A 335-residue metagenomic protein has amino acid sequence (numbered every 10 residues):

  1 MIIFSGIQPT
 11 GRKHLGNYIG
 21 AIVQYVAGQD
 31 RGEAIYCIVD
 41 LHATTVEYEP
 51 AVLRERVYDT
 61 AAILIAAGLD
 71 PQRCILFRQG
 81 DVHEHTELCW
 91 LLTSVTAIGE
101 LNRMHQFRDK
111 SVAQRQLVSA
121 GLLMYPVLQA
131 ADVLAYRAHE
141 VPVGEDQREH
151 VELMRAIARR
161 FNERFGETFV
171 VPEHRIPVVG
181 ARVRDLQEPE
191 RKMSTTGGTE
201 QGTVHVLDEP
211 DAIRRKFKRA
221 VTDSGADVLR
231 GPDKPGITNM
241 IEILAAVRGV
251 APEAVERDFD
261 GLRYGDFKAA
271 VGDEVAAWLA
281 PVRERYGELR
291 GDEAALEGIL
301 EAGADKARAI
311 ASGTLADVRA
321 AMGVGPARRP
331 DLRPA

Functional and structural regions predicted by a protein language model:
I2-A131, E274-A277, G287: N-terminal Rossmann-like or analogous alpha/beta NTP/dinucleotide-binding catalytic cores that position adenine
I7-P9, D40-H42, H139-E140, G197 (+1 more regions): Short, histidine-centered active-site or binding-site loop motifs used for metal coordination, general acid-base
A61, G68, T96-E100, A138 (+3 more regions): A generic secondary-structure signal for well-formed alpha-helical elements
I75-R78, P142, G225: Short catalytic-loop micro-motif centered on adjacent basic/acidic residues
I98-N102, A135-P142, A245-V255, R283: Short helix-capping/linker segments at secondary-structure and domain boundaries
D109-F161, F165, D185: Internal, conserved structured core segments that host functional sites
E149, R155-A335: Conserved nucleotide- and phosphate/pyrophosphate-binding catalytic cores in adenylate/nucleotidyl-handling enzymes
